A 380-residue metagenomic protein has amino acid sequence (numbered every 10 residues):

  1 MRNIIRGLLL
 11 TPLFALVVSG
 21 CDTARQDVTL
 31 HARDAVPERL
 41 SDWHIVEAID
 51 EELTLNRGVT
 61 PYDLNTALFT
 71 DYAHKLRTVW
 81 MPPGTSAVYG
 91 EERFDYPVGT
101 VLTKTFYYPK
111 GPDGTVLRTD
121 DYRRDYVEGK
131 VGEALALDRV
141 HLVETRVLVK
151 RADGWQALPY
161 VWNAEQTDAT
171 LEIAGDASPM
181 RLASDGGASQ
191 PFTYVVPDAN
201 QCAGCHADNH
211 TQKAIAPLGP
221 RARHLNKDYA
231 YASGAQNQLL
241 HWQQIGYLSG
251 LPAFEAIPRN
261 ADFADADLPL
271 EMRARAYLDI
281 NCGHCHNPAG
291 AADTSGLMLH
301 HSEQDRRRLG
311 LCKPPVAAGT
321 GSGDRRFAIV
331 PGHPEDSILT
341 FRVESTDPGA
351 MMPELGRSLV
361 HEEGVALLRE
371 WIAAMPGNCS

Functional and structural regions predicted by a protein language model:
M1-R6: Positively charged n-region of N-terminal signal peptides that target proteins for export
G7, N65-A67, A264-A266: Hydrophobic alpha-helical segments, principally membrane-spanning helices and signal/leader peptides
G7-S19: Bacterial N-terminal signal peptides
L8, A67, A87, L135 (+1 more regions): Generic detector of short alpha-helix boundary/capping microenvironments and adjacent low-complexity segments
C21-H31, L117-S380: Sequence context surrounding c-type heme c attachment/ligation sites in exported
A24-G90, Y96-K110, R118, K130 (+1 more regions): Conserved small-residue
G114: Divalent metal-dependent hydrolysis catalytic cores, especially in the metallo-beta-lactamase
